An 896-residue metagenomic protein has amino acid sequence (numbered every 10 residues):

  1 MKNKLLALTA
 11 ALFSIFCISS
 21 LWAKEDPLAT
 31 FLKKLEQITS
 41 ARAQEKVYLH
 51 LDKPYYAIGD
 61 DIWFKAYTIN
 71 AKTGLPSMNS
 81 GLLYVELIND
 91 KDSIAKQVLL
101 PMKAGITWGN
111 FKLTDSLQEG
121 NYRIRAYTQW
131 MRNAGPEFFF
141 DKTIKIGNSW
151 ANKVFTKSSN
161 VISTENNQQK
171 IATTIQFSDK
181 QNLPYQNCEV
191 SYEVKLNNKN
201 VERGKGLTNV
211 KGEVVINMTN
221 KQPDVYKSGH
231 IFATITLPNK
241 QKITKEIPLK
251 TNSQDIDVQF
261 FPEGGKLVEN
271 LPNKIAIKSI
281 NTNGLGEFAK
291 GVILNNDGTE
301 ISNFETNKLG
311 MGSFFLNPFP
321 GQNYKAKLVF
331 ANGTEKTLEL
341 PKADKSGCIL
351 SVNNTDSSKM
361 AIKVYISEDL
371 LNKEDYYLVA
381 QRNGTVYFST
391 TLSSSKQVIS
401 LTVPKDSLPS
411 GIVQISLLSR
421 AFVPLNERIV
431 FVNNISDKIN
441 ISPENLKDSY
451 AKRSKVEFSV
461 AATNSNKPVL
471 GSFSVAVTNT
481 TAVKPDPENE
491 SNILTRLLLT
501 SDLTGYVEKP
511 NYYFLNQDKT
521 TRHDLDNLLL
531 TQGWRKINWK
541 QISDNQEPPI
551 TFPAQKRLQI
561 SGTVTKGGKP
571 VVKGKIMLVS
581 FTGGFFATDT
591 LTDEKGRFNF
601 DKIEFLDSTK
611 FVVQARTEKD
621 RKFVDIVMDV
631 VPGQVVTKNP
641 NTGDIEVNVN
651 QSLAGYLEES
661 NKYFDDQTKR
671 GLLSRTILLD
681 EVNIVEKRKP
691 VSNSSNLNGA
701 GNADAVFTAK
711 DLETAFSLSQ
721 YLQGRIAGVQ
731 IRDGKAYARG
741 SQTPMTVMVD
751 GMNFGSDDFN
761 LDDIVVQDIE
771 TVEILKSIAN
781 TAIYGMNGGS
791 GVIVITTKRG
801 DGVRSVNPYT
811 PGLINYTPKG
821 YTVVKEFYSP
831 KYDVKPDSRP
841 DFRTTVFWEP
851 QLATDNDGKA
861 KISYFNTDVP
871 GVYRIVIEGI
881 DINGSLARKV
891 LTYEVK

Functional and structural regions predicted by a protein language model:
M1-F31, V460: Bacterial Sec-dependent N-terminal signal peptides
D26-E45, H50, Y56-A57, D61-P101 (+4 more regions): Contiguous segments within soluble domain cores/interaction surfaces
L35-R42, K53, A57, M78 (+22 more regions): Surface-exposed, low-complexity/disordered segments and acidic/polar micro-motifs at processing/linker regions
H50, K96, F111, E202 (+4 more regions): Short, solvent-exposed loop/turn positions at domain surfaces that link secondary-structure elements or cap domain
Y84-I88, S191-E193, K290-L294, Y377-V379 (+6 more regions): Beta-strand signatures of extracellular beta-sandwich domains
N197, N296-D297, N383, V747-F754: Short strand-turn-strand beta-turns centered on an Asx-Gly dipeptide
Y737-S777, G802-P808: Periplasmic plug
